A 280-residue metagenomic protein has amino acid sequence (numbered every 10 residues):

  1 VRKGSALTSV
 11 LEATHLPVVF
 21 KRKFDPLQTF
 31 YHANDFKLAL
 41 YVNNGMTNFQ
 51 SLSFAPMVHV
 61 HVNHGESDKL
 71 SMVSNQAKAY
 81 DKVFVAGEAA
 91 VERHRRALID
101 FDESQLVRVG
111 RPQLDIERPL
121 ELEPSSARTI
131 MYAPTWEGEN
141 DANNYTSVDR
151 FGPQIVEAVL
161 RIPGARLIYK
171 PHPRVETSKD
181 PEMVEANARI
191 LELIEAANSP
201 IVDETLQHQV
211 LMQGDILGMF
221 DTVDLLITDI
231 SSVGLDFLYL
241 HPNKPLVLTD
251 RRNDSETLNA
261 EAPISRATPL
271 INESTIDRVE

Functional and structural regions predicted by a protein language model:
R2-L114: Active-site and donor-binding regions of nucleotide-sugar-utilizing enzymes
S5-H15, L98, P181-N198, E261-A262: Short, aromatic/basic amphipathic alpha-helical patches
P17-F24, G110, L206-M212, T228 (+1 more regions): Short acidic-hydrophobic, aromatic-tinged amphipathic segments that line or gate anion-handling sites
Q50-D68, V148-I155, P242-N253: A short, gly/pro- and small-residue-rich
S71, V91, L120, R128 (+5 more regions): Catalytic cores of nucleotide-enabled group-transfer and carboxylate-activating enzymes in metabolic and assembly-line
L114-A196: Conserved catalytic-core segment of nucleotide-activated headgroup transferases in glycan assembly
V184-L235: Donor nucleotide-activated moiety binding/catalytic core segment of transferases that use nucleotide-activated donors
S232-E280: Catalytic binding pocket for nucleotide-activated donors in carbohydrate/polymer assembly enzymes
